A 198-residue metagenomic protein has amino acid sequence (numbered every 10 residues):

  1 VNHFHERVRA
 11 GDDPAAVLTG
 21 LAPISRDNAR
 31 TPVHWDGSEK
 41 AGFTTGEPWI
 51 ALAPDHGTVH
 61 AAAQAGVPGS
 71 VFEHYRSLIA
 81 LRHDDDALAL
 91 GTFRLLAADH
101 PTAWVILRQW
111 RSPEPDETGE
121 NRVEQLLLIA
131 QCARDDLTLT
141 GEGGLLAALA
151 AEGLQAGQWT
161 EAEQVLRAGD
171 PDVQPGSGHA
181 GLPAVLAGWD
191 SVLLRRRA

Functional and structural regions predicted by a protein language model:
V1-Q125, C132-L139, G153: Loop/helix patches that line or flank the sugar-binding groove of alpha-linked glycan CAZymes
A133-A198: C-terminal beta-sandwich/jelly-roll accessory domains of carbohydrate-active enzymes
